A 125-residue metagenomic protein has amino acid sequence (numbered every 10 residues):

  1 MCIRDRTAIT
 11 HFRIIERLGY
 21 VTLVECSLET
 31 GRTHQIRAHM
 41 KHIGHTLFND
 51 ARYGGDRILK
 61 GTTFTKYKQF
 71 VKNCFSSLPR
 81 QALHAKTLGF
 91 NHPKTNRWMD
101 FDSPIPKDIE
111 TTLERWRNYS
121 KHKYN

Functional and structural regions predicted by a protein language model:
M1-I3: Short, small-residue-biased leader/transition segments that mark boundaries at the very start of proteins
H11-I14, L47: Conserved hydrophobic positions within beta-strands
R13-E16, N91: Conserved positions in beta-strands of structured domains
E16-Y20, K41: Short, conserved beta-turn/loop elements at beta-strand boundaries and strand-helix junctions
V24-S27: Short histidine-centered loop motifs in beta-beta connectors
E29, H39-N125: Pseudouridine synthases involved in rRNA/tRNA modification
